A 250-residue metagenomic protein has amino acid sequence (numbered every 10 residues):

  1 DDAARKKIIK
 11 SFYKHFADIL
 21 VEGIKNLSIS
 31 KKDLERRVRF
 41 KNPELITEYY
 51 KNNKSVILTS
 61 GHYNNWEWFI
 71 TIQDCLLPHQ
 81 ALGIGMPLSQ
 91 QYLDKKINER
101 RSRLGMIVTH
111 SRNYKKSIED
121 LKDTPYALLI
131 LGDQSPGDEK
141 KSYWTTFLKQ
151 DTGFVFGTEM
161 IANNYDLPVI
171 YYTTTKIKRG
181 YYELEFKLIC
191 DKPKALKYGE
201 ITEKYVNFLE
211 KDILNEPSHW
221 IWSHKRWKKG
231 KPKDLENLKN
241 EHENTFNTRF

Functional and structural regions predicted by a protein language model:
D1, K10, E48-K51, L76 (+1 more regions): Non-catalytic C-terminal accessory region of glycerolipid acyltransferases and related lyso-lipid remodeling enzymes
D1-S60, D94-E99, G105, F250: Membrane-anchoring hydrophobic helices of lipid-metabolizing enzymes
I9-S11, K32-R36, G61-Y63, Q80-G83 (+2 more regions): Short acidic/polar alpha-helix capping motifs at helix-coil junctions
D18-E22, E35, N42, C75 (+6 more regions): Alpha-helix boundary/capping detector
G23, R37-V38, G61, S89 (+3 more regions): Residues that cap or flank secondary-structure elements
S28, E35, R39-K41, N64-E67 (+5 more regions): Generic, ordered loop/turn and secondary-structure boundary motif
K54-R112, G137-T146: Catalytic core of membrane glycerolipid acyltransferases/transacylases, capturing the structured, soluble-facing
